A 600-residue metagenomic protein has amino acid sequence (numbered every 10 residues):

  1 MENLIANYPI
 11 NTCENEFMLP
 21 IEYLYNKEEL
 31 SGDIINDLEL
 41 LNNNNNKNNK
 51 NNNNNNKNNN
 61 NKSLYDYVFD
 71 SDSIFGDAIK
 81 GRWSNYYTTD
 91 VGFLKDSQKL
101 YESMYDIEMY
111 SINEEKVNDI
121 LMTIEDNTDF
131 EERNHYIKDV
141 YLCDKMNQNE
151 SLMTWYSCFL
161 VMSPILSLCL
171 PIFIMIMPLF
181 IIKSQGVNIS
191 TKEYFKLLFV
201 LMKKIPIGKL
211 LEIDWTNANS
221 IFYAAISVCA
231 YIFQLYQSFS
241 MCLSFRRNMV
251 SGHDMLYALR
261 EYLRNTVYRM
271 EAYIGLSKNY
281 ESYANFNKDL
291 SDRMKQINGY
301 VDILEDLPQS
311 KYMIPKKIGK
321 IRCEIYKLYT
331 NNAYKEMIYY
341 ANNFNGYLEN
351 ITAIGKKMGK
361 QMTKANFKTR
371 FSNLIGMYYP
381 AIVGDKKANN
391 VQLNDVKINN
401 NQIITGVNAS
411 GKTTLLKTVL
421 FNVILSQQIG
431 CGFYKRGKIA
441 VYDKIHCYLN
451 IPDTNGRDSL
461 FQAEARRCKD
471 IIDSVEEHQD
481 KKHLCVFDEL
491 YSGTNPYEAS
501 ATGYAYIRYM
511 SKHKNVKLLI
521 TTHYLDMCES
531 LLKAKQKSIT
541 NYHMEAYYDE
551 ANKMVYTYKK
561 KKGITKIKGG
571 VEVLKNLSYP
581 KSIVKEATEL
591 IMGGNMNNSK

Functional and structural regions predicted by a protein language model:
M1-C13, N61-V68, I79-N85, D90-F93 (+9 more regions): Intrinsic structural disorder
E2-K50, N56-V407, T414-K444, E477: Alpha-helical coupling/stalk and coiled-coil linker elements that connect catalytic or binding modules and transmit
I354-K600: ATPase nucleotide-binding head domains, primarily ABC-like/P-loop NTPase cores
